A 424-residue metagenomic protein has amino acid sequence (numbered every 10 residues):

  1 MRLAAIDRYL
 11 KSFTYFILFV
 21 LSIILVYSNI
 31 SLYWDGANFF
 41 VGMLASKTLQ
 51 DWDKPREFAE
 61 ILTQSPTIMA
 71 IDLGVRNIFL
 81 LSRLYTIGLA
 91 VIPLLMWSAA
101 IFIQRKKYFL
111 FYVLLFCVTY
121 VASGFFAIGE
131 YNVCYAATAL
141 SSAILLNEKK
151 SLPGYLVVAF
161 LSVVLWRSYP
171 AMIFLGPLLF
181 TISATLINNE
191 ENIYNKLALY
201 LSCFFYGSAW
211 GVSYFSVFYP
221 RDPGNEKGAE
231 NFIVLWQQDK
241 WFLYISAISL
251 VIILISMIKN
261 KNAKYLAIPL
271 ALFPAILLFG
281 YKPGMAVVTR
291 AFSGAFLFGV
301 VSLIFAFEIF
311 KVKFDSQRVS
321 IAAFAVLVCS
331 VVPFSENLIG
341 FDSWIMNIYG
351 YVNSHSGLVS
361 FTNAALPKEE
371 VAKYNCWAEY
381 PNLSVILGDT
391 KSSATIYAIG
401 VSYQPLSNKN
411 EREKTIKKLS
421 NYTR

Functional and structural regions predicted by a protein language model:
T14, T86-K107: Transmembrane-helix motifs of polytopic, lipid-linked glycan transferases
V26-L44, W52-P66, V75-R76: Extracytoplasmic catalytic/substrate-binding loops of multi-pass membrane glycan-assembly enzymes
R56, E60, S82-V91, Y108-N147 (+3 more regions): Membrane-interface micro-motifs in multi-pass membrane enzymes
A139-G154, N189-E191: Membrane-interface transmembrane helices that cradle and orient dolichyl/undecaprenyl
L145, L175-C203: Perimembrane helix-loop-helix junctions
G154-P170, C203-Y206: Membrane-interface alpha helices of multi-pass inner-membrane proteins
C203, K261-F273, F310-F334: Signature aromatic-anchored transmembrane alpha helix within multi-pass, membrane-resident enzymes that catalyze glycan
A323-T423: Membrane-embedded, lumen/periplasm-facing catalytic core of multi-pass transferases that use lipid-linked donors
